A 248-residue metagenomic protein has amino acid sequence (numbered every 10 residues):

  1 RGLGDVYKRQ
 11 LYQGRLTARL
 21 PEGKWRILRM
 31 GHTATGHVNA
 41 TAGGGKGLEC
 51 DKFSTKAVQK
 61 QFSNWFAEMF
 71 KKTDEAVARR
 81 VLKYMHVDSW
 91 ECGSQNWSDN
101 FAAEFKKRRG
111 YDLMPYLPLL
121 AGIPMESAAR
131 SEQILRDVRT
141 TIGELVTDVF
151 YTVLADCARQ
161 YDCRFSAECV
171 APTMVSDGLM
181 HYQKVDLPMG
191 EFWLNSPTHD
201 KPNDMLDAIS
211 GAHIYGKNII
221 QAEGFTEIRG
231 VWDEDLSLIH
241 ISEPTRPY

Functional and structural regions predicted by a protein language model:
R1, D5-V138, G143-E144, D148: Mature extracytoplasmic enzyme cores
G2-Y7, I239-Y248: Single conserved hydrophobic/aromatic residue that forms the stacking wall/gate of nucleotide- or nucleobase-binding
K83, V87, F165-A167, P188-G190 (+1 more regions): Hydrophobic faces of well-ordered beta-strands that scaffold small-molecule active sites in alpha/beta enzyme cores
H86, F150-M174, R229: Aromatic-lined carbohydrate-recognition surfaces of secreted/lumenal glycan-active proteins
W90-Q95, S166-P197, G230-L236: Substrate-binding cleft/loops of secretory-pathway carbohydrate-active enzymes
L154, A208, H240-I241: Aromatic/hydrophobic pocket-lining residues that form π-stacking "cages" and hydrophobic walls in ligand
H181-Y182, A208-G216: Acidic (Asp/Glu)-rich catalytic clusters
H213-D235: Active-site clefts of carbohydrate-active enzymes
